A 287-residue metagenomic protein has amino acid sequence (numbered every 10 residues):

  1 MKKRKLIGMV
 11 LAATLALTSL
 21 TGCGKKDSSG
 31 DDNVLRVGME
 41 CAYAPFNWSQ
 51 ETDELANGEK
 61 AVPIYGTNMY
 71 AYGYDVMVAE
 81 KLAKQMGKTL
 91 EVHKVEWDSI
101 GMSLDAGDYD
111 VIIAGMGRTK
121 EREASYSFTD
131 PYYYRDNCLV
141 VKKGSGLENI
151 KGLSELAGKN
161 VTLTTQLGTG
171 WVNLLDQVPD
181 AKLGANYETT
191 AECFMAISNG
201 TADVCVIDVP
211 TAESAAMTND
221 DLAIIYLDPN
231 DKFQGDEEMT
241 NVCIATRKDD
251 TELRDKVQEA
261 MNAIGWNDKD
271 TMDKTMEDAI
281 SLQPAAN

Functional and structural regions predicted by a protein language model:
T18-G22: C-terminal motif of bacterial Sec signal peptides marking the signal peptidase cleavage site
K25, G170-Y187, K256-N287: Ligand-binding clefts/hinges and TM-proximal coupling segments of bilobed small-molecule sensing domains
G30-G115: Extracytoplasmic small-molecule ligand-binding "clamshell" domains of the periplasmic binding protein/Venus flytrap
M39-Y43, H93-D98, G107-T119, K142-K143 (+4 more regions): Beta->alpha turn/N-cap motifs
A42, Y134-V141, T218-M261, I280-N287: Periplasmic-binding protein-like
N68-K84, M116, C138-F194, V209-T211 (+1 more regions): Bilobed "Venus flytrap"/periplasmic-binding protein-like clamshell domains and structurally analogous long
E80, K84, T89-E155, N230-E237: Acidic, polar ligand-binding/catalytic clefts
S99-M102, G115-S125, N173-Q177, S198 (+1 more regions): A ligand-binding cleft/hinge motif common to bilobed small-molecule-binding domains
